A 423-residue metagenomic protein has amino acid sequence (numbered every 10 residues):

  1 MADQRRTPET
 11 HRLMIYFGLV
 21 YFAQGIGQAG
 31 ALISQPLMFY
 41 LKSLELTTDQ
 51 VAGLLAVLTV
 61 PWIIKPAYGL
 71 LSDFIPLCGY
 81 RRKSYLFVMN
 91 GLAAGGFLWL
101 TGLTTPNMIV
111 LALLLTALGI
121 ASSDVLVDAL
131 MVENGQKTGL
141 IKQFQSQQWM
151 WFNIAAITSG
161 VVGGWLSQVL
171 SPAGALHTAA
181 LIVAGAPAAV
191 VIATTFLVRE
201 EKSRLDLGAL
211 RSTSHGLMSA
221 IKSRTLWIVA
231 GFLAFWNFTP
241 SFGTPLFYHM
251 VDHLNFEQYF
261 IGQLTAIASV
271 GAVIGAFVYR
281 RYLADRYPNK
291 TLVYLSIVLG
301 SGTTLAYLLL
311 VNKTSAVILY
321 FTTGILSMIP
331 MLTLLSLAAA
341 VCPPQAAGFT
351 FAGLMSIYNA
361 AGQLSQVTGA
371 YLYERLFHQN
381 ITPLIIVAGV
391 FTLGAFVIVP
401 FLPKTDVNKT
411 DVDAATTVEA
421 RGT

Functional and structural regions predicted by a protein language model:
M1-H11, E200-V229, E419-T423: Juxtamembrane intracellular "pre-TM" segments in multi-pass secondary transporters
D3-W62, W227-F232, W236-L254, I261: Helix-loop boundary and gating motifs at the non-cytosolic
W62-K65, Q143-G163, M355-Q366: Glycine-rich segments within core transmembrane alpha-helices of 12-TM secondary carriers
I64-Y80, I274-N289, Y373-E374: Helix-to-loop junctions at the C-terminal end of transmembrane segments in multipass secondary transporters
R81-S84, S167-G185, Y373-T392: A membrane-interface helix-boundary motif in multi-pass transporters
K83-W99, T291-A306: Structural signature of the two symmetry-related core transmembrane helices
W99-T101, A186-V198, L384-T417, T423: Multi-pass alpha-helical transporter architecture, strongest for 12-TM Major Facilitator/SLC carriers used
K290-L334: C-terminal transmembrane helical hairpin of 12-TM major facilitator-type secondary transporters
